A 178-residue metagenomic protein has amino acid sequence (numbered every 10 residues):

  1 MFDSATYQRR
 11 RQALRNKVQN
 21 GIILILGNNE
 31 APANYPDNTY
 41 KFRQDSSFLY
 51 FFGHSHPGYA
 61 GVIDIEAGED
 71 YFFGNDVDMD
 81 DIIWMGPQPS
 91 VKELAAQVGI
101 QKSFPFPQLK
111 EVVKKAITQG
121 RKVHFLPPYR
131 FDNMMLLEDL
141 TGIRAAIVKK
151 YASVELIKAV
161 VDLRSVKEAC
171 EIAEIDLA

Functional and structural regions predicted by a protein language model:
M1-A178: A composition/biophysics-driven feature that prefers long, compositionally simple stretches
